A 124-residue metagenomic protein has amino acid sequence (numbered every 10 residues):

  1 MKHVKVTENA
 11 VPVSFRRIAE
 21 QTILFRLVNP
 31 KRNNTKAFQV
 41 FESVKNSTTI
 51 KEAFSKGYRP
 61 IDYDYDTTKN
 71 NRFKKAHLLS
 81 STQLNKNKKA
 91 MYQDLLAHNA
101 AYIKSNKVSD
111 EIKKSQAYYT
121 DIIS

Functional and structural regions predicted by a protein language model:
K2-V28: Long, low-complexity, charged/polar intrinsically disordered regions in eukaryotic proteins
A19-K56: Short amphipathic alpha-helical interface segments
I23-L24, A76-K86: Short, cationic-aromatic polyanion-contact patches
K56-K69: Short amphipathic alpha-helical interaction segments
K89, L96, Y102-I103, Q116 (+1 more regions): Heptad-repeat amphipathic alpha-helical coiled-coil interaction surface used for oligomerization/assembly
Y92-L95, E111: A short amphipathic alpha-helical interaction element
Y102-I112: Charged, low-complexity interaction regions
